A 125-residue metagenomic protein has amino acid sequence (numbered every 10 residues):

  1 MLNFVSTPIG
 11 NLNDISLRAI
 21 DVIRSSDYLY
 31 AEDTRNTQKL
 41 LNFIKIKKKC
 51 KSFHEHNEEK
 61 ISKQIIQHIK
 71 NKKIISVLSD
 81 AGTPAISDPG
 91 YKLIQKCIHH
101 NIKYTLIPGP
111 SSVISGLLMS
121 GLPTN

Functional and structural regions predicted by a protein language model:
M1-H56: Glycine-rich, flexible N-terminal cofactor/catalytic loop recognition
R18-D21, F43-I46, I66-Q67, P89-I94 (+1 more regions): Short, glycine/charged-enriched secondary-structure capping and boundary segments
E32, F53, L78-D80, T105-I107: Structural motif
T37, P84, S111-I114: Short gly/pro/ser/thr-enriched loop/turn and capping motifs at secondary-structure boundaries
N57-I66: Glycine-rich, highly charged phosphate/nucleotide-binding loops
N71-P89: Ordered, amphipathic secondary-structure segments that act as subunit-interaction surfaces in large macromolecular
K92-N125: Class I SAM-dependent methyltransferase SAM-binding "motif I" and its flanking Rossmann-like core
